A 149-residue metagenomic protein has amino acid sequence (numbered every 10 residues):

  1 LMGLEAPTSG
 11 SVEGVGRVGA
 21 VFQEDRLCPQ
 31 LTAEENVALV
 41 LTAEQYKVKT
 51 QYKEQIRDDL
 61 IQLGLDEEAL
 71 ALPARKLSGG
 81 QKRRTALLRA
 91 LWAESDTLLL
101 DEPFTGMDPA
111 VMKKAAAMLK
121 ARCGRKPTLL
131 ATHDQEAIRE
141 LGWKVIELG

Functional and structural regions predicted by a protein language model:
M2: Helix-to-loop junction immediately C-terminal to a conserved catalytic motif
L31-A43, Q55: Q-loop/switch helix immediately C-terminal to the Walker
Q51-A69: Conserved ABC ATPase "signature" region
P73-L77, Q81: Conserved ABC ATPase signature
L87: Hydrophobic anchor residue at the start of the ABC signature
A93, G124: Conserved signature/switch motifs of ABC ATPase nucleotide-binding domains
L98-E102: Catalytic Walker B motif of ABC-type/P-loop ATPase nucleotide-binding domains
P109-A110: Helix N-cap at the start of a conserved alpha-helix in ABC-type nucleotide-binding domains
